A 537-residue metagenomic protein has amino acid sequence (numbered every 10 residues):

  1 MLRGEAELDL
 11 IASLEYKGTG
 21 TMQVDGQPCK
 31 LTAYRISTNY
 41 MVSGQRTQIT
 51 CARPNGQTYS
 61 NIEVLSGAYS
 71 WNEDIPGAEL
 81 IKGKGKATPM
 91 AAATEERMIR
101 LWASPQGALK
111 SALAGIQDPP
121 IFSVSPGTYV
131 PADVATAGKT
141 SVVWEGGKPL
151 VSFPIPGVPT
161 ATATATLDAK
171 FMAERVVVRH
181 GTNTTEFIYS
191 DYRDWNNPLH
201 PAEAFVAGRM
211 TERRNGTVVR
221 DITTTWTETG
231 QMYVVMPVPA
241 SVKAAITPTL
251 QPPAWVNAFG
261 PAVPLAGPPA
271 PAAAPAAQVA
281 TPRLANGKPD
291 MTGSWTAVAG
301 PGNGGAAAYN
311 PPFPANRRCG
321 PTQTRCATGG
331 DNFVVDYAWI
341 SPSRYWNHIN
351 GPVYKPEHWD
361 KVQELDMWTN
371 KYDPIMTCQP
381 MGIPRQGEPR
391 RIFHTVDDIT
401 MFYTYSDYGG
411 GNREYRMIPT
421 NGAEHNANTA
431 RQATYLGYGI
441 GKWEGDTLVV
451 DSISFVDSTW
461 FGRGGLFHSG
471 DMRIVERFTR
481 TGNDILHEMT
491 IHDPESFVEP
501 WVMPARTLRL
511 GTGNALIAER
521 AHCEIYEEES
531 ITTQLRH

Functional and structural regions predicted by a protein language model:
G4-K139, P156-G157, A161, G181-T184 (+5 more regions): PEST-like low-complexity, intrinsically disordered acidic/proline/serine-rich tracts that flank trafficking/processing
M41-R46, K148-P149, K170-R175, R193-R209: A short glycine-rich beta-turn/N-cap micro-motif
A137-T182: A mid-sequence, solvent-exposed acidic-amphipathic segment
